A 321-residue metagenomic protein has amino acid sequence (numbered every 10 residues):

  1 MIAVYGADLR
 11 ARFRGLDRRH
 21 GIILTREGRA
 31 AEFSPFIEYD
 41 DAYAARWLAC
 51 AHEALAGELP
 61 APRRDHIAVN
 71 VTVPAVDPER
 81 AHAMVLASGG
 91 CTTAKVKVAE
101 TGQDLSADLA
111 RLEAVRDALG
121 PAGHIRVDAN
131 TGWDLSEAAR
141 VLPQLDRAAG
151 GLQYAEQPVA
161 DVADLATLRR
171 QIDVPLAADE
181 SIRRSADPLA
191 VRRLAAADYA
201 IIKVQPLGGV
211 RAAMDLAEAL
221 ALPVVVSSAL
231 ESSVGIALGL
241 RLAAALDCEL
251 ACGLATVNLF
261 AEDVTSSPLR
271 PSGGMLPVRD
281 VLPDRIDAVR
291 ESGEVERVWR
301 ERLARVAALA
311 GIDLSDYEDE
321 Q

Functional and structural regions predicted by a protein language model:
M1-R126, N130-A139, P143-A148, T265-Q321: N-terminal capping/lid subdomain adjacent to the active-site entrance of alpha/beta enzymes
G89-T92, L119-P121, P143-L152, R169-A177 (+3 more regions): Glycine-enriched alpha-helix->loop->beta-strand junction motifs that scaffold or abut catalytic
T93-D104, H124-T131, A149-V162, V174-R184 (+2 more regions): Catalytic beta/alpha-barrel core
E100-A118, W133-E137, P158-Q171, S185-D187 (+1 more regions): Active-site-adjacent beta->alpha loops and helix N-cap segments on the catalytic face of soluble alpha/beta enzymes
D187-I286: Shared catalytic-loop signature of beta/alpha-barrel
